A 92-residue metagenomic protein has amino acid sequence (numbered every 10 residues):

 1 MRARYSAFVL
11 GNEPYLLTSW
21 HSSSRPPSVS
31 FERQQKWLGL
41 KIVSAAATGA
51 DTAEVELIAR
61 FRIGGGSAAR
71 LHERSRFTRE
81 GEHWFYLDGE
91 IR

Functional and structural regions predicted by a protein language model:
M1-S28, R33: Core segments of small alpha/beta cavity-forming domains
R4, N12, L38-K41, E73: Amphipathic alpha-helical interface surfaces
R4, V55, W84-Y86: Structured catalytic/translocation cores of nucleotide/phosphate-coupled proteins
Y5-S6, P27, S67, R74-F77: Alpha-helical interaction segments
L10, A46-T52, R79-H83: A short, structured loop/turn motif at beta-sheet edges
E32-R70: Surface-exposed, charged secondary-structure patches
H72-R92: Short beta-strand edge/turn micro-motifs at domain boundaries
